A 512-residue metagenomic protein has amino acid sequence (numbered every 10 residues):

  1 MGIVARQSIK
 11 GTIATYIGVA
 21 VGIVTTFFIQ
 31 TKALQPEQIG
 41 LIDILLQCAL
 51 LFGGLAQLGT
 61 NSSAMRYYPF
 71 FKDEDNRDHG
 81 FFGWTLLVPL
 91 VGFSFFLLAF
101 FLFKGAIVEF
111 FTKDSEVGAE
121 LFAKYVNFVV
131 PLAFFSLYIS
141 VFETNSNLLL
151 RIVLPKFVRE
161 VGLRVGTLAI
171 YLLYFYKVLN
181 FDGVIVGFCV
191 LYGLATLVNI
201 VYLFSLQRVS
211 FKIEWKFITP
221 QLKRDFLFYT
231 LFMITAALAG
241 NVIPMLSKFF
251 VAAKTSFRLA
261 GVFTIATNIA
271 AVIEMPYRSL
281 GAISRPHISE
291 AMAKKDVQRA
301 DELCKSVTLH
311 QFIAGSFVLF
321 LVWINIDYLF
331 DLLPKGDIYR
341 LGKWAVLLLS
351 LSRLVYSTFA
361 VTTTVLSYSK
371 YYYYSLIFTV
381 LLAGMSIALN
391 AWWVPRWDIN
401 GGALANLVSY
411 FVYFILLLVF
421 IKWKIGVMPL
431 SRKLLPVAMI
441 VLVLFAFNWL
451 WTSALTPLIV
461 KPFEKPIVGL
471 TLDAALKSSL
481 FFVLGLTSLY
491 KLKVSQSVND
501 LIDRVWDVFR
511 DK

Functional and structural regions predicted by a protein language model:
M1-V4, F181-G187, N199-P244, H287-E302 (+1 more regions): Interhelical loop/hinge segments that connect adjacent transmembrane helices in multipass membrane
I3-S62, G92-F101, T112, L132 (+3 more regions): Signature of the first transmembrane helix
A5, F135-V158, S350-L381, W392 (+1 more regions): Membrane-interface junctions at transmembrane-helix termini in multi-pass inner-membrane proteins
Q7-I23, G187-L203, P220-E290, H310 (+2 more regions): Transmembrane helical elements of multi-pass membrane transporters/channels
Q57-D73, L148, A266-T308, T363-Y368: Helix-loop junctions and terminal segments of transmembrane helices in multi-pass membrane transport/translocation
A106-V129, W323-R353, V460-V468: Interfacial segments at transmembrane-helix termini and the short loops linking adjacent helices
F157-L173, K177-Q207, V380-I387, I399-F420 (+1 more regions): Hydrophobic alpha-helical transmembrane segments
L450-K512: Membrane-proximal transmembrane or re-entrant/amphipathic helices at the cytosolic face
